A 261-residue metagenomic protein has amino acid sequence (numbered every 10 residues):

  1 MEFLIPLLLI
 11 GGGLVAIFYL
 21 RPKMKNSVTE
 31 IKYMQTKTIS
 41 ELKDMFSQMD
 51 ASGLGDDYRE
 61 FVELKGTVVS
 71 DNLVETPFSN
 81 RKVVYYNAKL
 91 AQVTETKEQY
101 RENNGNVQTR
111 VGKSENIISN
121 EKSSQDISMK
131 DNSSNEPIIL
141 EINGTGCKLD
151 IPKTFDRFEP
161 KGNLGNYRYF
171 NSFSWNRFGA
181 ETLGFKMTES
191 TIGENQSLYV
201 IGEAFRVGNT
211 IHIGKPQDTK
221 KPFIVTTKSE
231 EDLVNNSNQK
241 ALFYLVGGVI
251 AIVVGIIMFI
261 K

Functional and structural regions predicted by a protein language model:
E2-K261: OB-fold and OB-like single-stranded nucleic-acid-recognition modules and their adjacent interaction interfaces
